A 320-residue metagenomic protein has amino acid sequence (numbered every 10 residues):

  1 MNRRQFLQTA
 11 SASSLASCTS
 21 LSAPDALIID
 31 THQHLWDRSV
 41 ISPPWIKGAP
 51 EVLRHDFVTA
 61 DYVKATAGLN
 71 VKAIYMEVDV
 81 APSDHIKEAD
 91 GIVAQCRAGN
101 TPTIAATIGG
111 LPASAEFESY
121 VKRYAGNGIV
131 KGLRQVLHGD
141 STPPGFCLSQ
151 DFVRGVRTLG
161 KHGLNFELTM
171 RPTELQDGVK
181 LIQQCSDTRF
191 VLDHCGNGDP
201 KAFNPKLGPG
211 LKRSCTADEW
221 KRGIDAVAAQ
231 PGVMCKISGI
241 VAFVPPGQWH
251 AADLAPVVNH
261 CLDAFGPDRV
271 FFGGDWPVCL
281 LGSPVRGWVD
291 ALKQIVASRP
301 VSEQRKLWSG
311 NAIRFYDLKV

Functional and structural regions predicted by a protein language model:
N2-L21, A26-T31, V40-I41, K47-G48 (+5 more regions): Mid-to-C-terminal alpha-helical segments outside catalytic/metal-binding sites
L21-H162, I182, D218, V227: Mid-domain alpha/beta scaffold segments of enzyme catalytic cores
H34, V78, G109-A113, Q135-G139 (+4 more regions): Active-site beta-loop-alpha junctions enriched in small/polar residues
K47, G91-I92, R123, Q184-S186 (+3 more regions): Short, hinge-like loop/turn segments at secondary-structure boundaries
S83, T142-P144, V244-Q248, C279-G282: A generic structural signal for short coil/turn motifs at secondary-structure boundaries
S83-G99, T188-L192, A251-D263, W288-I295: Short, electropositive alpha-helical surface patch
R97-P102, I129, Q184-R189, Q230-P231 (+2 more regions): Short helix-capping segments at alpha-helix termini
F146-F271: Catalytic pocket-lining loop regions of alpha/beta-barrel enzymes, especially the amidohydrolase/enolase/GH5 lineages
